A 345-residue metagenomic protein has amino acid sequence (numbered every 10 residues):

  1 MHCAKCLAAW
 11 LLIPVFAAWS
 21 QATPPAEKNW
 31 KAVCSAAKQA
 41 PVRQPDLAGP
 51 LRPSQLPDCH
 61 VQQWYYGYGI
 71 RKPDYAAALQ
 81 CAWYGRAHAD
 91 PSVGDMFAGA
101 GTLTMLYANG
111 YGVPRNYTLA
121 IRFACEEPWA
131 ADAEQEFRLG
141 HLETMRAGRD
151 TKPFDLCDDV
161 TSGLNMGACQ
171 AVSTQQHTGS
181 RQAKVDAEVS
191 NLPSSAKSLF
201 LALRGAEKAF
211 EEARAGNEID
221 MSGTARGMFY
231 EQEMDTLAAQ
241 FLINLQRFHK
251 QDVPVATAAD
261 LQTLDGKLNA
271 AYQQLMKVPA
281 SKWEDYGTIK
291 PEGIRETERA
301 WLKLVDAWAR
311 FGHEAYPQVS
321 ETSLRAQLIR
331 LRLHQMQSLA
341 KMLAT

Functional and structural regions predicted by a protein language model:
M1-A8: Bacterial N-terminal signal peptides that target proteins for export
W10-Q21: Hydrophobic h-region of N-terminal signal peptides that target proteins for export in Gram-negative bacteria
Q21-T345: N-terminal alpha-helical modules
